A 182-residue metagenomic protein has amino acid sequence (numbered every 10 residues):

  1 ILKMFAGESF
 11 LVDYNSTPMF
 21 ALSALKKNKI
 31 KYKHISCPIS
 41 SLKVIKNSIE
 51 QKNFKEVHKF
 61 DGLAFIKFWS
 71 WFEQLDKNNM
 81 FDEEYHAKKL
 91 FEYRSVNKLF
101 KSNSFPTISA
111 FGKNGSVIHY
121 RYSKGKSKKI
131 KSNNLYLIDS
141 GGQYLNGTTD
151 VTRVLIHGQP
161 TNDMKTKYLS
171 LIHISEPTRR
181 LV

Functional and structural regions predicted by a protein language model:
I1-F100, G112-N114, L155-L169, R179: Flexible, acidic/His-enriched mid-domain "rim/lid" segments that flank
F54, S109, N133-I138, L171: Buried hydrophobic positions in well-ordered alpha/beta secondary-structure cores of metabolic enzymes
S104-P106: Internal maturation/activation junctions in enzymes
I108, N114-V117: Conserved beta-strand/loop block within the catalytic cores of divalent metal-dependent phospho-transfer/hydrolysis
S116-N146: Acidic/histidine-enriched ion/cofactor-binding microenvironments in catalytic or ligand-binding pockets
S123-K129, R153-P160: A glycine- and small-aliphatic-rich helix-loop capping segment at beta-alpha/alpha-beta transitions that lines
H173-V182: Single conserved hydrophobic/aromatic residue that forms the stacking wall/gate of nucleotide- or nucleobase-binding
